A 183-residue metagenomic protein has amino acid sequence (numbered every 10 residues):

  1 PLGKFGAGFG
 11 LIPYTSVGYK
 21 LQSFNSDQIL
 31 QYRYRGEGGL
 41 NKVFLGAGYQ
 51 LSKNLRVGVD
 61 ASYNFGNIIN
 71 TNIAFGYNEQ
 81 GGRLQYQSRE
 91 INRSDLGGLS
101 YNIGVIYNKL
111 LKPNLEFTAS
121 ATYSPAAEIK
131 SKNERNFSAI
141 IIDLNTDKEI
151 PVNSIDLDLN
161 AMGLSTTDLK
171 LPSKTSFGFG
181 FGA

Functional and structural regions predicted by a protein language model:
L2-A183: Outer-membrane beta-barrel porins/channels
